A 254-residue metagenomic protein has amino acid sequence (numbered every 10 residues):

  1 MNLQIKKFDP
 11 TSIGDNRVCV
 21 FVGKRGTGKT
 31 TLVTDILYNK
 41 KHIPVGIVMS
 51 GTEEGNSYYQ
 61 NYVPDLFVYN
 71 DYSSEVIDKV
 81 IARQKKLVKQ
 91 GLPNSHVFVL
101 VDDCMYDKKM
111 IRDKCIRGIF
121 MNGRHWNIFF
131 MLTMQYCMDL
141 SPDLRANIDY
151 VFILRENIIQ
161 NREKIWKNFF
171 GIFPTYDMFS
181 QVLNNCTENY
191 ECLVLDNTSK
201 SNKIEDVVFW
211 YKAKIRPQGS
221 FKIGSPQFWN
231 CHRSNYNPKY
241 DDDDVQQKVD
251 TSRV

Functional and structural regions predicted by a protein language model:
M1-C19, E188-V254: Conserved P-loop NTPase motor module
I5-K7, N16-K41, G51-E54, D71-Y176: Conserved P-loop NTPase motor cores
G46: An amphipathic, basic-hydrophobic helix/alpha-beta surface used to engage anionic, phosphate-rich ligands or surfaces
Y59-S73: Active-site regions of enzymes building and remodeling cell-envelope glycoconjugates
Y59-Y62, L144, N185: Short, conserved catalytic or adaptor-binding loops enriched in Gly and charged residues
V63-D65, N168-F170, Y211: General N-terminal targeting signals
E163-S201: P-loop/Walker A phosphate-binding loop and immediately adjacent motor/lid segment at beta-alpha junctions
